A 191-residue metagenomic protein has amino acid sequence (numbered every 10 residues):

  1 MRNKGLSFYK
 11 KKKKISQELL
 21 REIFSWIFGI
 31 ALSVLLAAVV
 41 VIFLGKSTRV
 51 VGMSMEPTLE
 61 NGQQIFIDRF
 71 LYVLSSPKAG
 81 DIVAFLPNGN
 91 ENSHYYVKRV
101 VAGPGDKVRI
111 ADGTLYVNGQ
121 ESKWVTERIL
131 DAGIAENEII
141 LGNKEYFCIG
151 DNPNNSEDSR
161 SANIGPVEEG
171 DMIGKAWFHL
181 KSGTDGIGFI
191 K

Functional and structural regions predicted by a protein language model:
M1-S93, V167-K191: Protein maturation boundaries and topogenic segments
R49, Y96, R109, I140 (+1 more regions): Short aromatic/basic micro-patch
S54-T58, L71-S76, R99, G105 (+3 more regions): Short, surface-exposed secondary-structure edge patches
Q63, K78-I82, D106, E145 (+1 more regions): Structural motif
Y95-Q120: Mid-length scaffold segments of soluble, non-membrane domains
V117-G133: PP2C/PPM family metal-dependent serine/threonine protein phosphatase catalytic domain, recognizing the conserved
A135, I140-K191: Beta-strand-rich cores of mature extracytoplasmic or soluble domains
